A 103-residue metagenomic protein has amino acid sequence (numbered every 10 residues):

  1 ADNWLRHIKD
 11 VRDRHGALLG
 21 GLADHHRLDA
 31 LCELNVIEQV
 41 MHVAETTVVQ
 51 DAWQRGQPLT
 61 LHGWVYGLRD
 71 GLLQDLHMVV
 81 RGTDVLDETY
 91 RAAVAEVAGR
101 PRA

Functional and structural regions predicted by a protein language model:
A1-A103: Divalent-metal-activated hydrolytic enzyme cores
